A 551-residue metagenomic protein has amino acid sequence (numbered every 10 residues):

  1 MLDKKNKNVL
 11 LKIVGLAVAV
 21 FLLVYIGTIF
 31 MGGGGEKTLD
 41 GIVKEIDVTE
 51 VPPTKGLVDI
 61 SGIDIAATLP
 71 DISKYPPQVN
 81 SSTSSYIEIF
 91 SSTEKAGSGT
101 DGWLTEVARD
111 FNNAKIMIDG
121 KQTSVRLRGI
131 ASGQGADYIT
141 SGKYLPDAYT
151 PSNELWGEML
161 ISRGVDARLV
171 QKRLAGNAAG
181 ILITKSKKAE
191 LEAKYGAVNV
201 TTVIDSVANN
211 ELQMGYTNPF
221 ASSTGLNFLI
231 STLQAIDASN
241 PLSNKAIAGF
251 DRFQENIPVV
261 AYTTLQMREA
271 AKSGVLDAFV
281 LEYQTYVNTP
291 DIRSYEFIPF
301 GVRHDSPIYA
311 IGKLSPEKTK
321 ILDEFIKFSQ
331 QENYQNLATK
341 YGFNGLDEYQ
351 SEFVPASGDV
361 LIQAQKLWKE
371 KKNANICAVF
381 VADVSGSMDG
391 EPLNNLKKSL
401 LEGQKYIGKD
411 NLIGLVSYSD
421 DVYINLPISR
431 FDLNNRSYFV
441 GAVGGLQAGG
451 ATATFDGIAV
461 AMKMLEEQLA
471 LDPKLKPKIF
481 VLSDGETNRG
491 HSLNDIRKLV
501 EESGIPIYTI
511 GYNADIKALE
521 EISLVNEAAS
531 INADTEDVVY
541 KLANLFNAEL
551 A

Functional and structural regions predicted by a protein language model:
G35-N218: N-terminal segment of the mature folded domain
Q171-G180, F250-F253, V287-S315, T319 (+1 more regions): Periplasmic-binding protein-like
A238-F297: Ligand-binding pocket segment of bilobal, Venus flytrap-like solute-binding proteins
F328-E348: Periplasmic-binding protein-like
Y341-V379, G386-N394, I407, L433: Acidic, polar low-complexity linker/tail segments
A374-D432, Q447, G457-A459, K478-L482 (+1 more regions): Von Willebrand factor
L412-G445, M462-A470, G490-N494, I516-V525: Short beta-strand-loop
S483-A533, K541-L545: VWA/integrin I-like adhesion module and closely mimicked acidic/polar interface patches used
